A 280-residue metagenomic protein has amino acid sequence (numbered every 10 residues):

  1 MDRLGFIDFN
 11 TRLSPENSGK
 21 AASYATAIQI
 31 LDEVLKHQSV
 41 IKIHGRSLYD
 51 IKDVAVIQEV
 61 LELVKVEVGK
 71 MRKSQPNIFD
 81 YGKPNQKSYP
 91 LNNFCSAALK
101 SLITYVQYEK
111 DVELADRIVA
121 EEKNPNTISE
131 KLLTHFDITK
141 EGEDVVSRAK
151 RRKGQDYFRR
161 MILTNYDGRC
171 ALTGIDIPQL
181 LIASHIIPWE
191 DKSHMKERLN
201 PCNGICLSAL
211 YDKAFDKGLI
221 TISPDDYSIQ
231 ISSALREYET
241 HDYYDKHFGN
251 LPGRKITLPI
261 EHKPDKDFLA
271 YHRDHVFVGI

Functional and structural regions predicted by a protein language model:
M1-D2: Ser/Thr/Pro-rich, acidic low-complexity intrinsically disordered regulatory segments
G5-D8, S14: Calponin-homology-like cytoskeleton-binding modules and closely related N-terminal microtubule-contacting segments
S14-Q107: Non-catalytic DNA-binding core/recognition domains of DNA-processing enzymes
Q86-D156, I175-L180, F248, P252-T257 (+1 more regions): A boundary/linker detector
S147, K153, Y157, N165 (+2 more regions): A detector for short metal-coordination/catalytic motifs
R169, I182, L207: The −1 position to Zn-ligating cysteines in a subset of zinc-ribbon hairpins
H185: Conserved active-site aspartate in kinases
